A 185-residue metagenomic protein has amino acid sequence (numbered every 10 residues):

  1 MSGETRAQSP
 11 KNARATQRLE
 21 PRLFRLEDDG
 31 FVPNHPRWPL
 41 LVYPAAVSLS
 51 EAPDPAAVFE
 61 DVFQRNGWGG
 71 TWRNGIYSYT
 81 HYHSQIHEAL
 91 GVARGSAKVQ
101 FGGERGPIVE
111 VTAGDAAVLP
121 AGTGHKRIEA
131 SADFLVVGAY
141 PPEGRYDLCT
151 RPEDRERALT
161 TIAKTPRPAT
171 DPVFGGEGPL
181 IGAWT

Functional and structural regions predicted by a protein language model:
M1-H81, I181-T185: A short, N-terminal "cap"/entry segment at the start of jelly-roll beta-barrel domains of the cupin/DSBH fold
W68-G69, G75, R94-S96, E104-G106: Double-stranded beta-helix
G75-A89, E104-R105, V111-A113: A short beta-loop-beta micro-motif enriched in histidine and acidic residues
H83-Q100, V118: Short, conserved beta-strand element in jelly-roll/cupin
I86, V99-V109, K126-R127, P142 (+1 more regions): A structural preference for long, well-packed, hydrophobic secondary-structure segments
V111-S131, Y140: Conserved metal-binding segment of the jelly-roll/cupin
I128-T185: Double-stranded beta-helix
